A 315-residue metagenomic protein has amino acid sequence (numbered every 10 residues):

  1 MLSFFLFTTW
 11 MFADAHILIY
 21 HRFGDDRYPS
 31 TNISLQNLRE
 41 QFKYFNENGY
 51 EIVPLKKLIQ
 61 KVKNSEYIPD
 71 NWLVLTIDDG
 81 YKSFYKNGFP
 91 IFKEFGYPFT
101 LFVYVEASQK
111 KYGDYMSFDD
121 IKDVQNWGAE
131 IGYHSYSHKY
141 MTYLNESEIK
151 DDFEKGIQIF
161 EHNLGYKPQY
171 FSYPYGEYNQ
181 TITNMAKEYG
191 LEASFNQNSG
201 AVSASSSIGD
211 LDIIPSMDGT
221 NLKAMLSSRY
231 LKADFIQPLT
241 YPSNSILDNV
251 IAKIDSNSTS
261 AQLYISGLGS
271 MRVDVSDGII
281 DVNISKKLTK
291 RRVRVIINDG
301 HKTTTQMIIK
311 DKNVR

Functional and structural regions predicted by a protein language model:
M1-N71, K93-F99, V105-K111, M116 (+1 more regions): Terminal accessory/targeting
T9, G200-S203: A general structural signal for short secondary-structure junctions and capping/turn motifs
A15-N32, E51, K61, I68-L73 (+3 more regions): Metal-dependent polysaccharide deacetylase catalytic core of the NodB/CE4 family, i.e., the active-site-bearing domain
I77, L191-G200: Acidic, His- and aromatic-enriched active-site or binding-groove loops in soluble protein domains that engage sugars
